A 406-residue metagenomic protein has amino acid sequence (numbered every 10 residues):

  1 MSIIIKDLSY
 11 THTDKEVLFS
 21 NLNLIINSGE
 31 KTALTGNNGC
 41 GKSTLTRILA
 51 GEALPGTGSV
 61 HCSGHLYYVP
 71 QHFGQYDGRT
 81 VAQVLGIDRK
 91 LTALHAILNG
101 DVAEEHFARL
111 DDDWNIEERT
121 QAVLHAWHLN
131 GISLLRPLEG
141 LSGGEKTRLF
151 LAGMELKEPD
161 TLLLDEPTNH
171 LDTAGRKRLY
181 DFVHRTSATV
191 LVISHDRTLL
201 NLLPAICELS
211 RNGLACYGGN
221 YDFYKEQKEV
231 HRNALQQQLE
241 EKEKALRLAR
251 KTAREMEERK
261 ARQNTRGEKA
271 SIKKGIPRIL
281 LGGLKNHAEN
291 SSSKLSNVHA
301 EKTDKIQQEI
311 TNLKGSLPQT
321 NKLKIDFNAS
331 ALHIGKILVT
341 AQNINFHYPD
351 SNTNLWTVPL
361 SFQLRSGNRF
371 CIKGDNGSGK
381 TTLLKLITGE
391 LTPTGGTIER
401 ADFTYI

Functional and structural regions predicted by a protein language model:
M1-I5, S9-N21, N130, I334-K336 (+1 more regions): A short, flexible loop at the N-terminus of ABC-type nucleotide-binding domains that lies
I26-S28, Y348, W356, F362-S366: Conserved hydrophobic segment flanking the Walker A/P-loop of ABC-type ATPase nucleotide-binding domains
T35-N37, K373-D375: The feature captures the beta-strand-to-loop junction immediately N-terminal to the Walker
A50, T388: Helix-to-loop junction immediately C-terminal to a conserved catalytic motif
G56-G64, L214-A215, T394-T404: ABC nucleotide-binding domain "signature motif"
Q75-G140: ABC-family P-loop ATPase nucleotide-binding domains
L162-E166, L171, L179: Catalytic Walker B motif of ABC-type/P-loop ATPase nucleotide-binding domains
